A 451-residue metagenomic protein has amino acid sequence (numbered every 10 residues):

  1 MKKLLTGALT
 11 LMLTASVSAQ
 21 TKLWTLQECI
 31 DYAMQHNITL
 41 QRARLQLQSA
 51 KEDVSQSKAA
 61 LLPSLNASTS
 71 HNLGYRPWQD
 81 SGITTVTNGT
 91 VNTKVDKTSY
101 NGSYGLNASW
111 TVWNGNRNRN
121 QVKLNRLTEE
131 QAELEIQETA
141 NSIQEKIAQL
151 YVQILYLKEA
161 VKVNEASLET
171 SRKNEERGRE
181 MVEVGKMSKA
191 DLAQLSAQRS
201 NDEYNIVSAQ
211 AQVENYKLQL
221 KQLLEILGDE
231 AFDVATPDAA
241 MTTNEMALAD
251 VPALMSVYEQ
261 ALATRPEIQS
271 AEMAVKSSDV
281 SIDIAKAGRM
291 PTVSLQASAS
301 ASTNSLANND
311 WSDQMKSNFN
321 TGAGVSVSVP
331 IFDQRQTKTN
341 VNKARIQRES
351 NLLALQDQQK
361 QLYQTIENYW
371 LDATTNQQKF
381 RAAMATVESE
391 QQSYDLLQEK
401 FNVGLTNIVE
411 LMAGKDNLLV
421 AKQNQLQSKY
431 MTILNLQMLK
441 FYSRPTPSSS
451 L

Functional and structural regions predicted by a protein language model:
M1-L26, P447-L451: Bacterial Sec-dependent N-terminal signal peptides
T6, Y75, L220, G228 (+1 more regions): Acidic, low-complexity, intrinsically disordered peripheral segments
A19-N66, S70, A235-K276, P447-S448: Bacterial Sec-pathway N-terminal export signals of envelope proteins
T21, S68-W110, D238-A249, D283 (+2 more regions): Small/polar, glycine/serine/threonine/aspartate-rich low-complexity segments that form flexible
Q41-L45, K58-A59, T98, V112-A140 (+6 more regions): Sec/SRP-type N-terminal targeting helices
E52, S142-Q260, D372, N376 (+2 more regions): Periplasmic alpha-helical coiled-coil/stalk elements that build and connect Gram-negative outer-membrane
N66, G105-N107, Y151, K217 (+3 more regions): Membrane-embedded beta-strand positions in outer-membrane beta-barrel channels/transporters
V182-K186, F401-L405, Y442: A short glycine-centered flexible hinge/capping loop motif at secondary-structure junctions
